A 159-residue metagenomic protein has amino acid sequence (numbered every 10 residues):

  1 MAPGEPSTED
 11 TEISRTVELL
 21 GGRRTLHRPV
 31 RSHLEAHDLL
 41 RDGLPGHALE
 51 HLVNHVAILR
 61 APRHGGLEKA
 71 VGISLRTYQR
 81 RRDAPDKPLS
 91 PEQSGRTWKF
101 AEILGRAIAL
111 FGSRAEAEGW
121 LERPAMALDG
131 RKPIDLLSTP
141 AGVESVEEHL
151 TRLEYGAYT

Functional and structural regions predicted by a protein language model:
M1-T159: Non-transmembrane "mature" sequence context
